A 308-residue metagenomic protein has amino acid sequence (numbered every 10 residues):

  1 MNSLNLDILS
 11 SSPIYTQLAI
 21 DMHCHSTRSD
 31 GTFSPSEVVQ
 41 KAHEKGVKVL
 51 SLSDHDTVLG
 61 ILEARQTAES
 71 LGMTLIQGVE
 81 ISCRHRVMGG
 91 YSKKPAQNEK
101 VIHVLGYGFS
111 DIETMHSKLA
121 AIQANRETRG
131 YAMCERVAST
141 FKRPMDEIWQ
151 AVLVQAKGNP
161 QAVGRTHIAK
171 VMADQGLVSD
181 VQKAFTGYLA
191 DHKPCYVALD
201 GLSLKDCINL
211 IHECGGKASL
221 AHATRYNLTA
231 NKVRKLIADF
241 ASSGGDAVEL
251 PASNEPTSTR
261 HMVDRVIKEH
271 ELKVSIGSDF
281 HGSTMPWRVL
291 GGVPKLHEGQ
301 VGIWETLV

Functional and structural regions predicted by a protein language model:
M1-K100, L189-A190, L202-M285, P294-L296 (+1 more regions): An N-terminally biased module of ancient metal coordination in phosphate/nucleic-acid-related enzymes
V79, G108-S110, F141: Generic hydrophobic/packing signal
E80-R84, G89-Y91, E99-I102, A132 (+3 more regions): Phosphodiester-processing cores and adjacent nucleic acid-binding clamps
V87-A121, N125, A173-K193, L290-V308: Active-site gating loops and adjacent loop-to-helix segments of metal-dependent hydrolytic enzymes
A121-N125, L199, L228: Alpha-helix N-cap and loop-to-helix initiation/capping positions
A124-A156: Conserved phosphoryl-transfer catalytic core
G158-A223: Conserved acidic, metal-coordinating active-site core of Asp-based, Mg2+-dependent phosphoryl-transfer enzymes
